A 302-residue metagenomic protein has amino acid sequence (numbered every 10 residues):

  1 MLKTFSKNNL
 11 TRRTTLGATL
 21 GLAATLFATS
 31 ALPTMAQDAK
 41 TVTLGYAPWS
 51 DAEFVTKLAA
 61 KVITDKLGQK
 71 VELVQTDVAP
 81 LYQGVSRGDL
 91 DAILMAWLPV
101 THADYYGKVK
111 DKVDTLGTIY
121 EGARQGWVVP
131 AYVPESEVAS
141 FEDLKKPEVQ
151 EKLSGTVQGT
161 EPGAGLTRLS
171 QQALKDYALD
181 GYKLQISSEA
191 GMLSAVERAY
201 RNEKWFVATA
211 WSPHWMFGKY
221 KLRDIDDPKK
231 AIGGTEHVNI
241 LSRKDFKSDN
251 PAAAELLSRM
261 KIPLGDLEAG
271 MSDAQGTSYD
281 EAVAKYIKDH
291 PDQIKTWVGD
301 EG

Functional and structural regions predicted by a protein language model:
R12-L16: N-terminal export leaders
P33-L44, K146-S154, Q293-G302: Immediate post-signal peptide segment of exported/extracytoplasmic ligand-binding proteins
D38-D51, Q69-V74, S154-Q158, L257: Short, well-ordered beta-strand elements
W49-S50, E72-G84, L184-A195: Short helix-initiation/N-cap motifs at beta->coil->alpha
A59-G68, D143, E148-K183, K288: Ligand-binding cleft/hinge of the Venus flytrap
L94-V109, R198-R223: A ligand-binding cleft/hinge motif common to bilobed small-molecule-binding domains
D111-T160: A conserved helix-loop-strand patch within extracytoplasmic ligand-binding domains of the periplasmic binding
Q125-E135, E236-D249: A bilobed periplasmic-binding-protein/Venus flytrap-type ligand-binding module shared by bacterial periplasmic
